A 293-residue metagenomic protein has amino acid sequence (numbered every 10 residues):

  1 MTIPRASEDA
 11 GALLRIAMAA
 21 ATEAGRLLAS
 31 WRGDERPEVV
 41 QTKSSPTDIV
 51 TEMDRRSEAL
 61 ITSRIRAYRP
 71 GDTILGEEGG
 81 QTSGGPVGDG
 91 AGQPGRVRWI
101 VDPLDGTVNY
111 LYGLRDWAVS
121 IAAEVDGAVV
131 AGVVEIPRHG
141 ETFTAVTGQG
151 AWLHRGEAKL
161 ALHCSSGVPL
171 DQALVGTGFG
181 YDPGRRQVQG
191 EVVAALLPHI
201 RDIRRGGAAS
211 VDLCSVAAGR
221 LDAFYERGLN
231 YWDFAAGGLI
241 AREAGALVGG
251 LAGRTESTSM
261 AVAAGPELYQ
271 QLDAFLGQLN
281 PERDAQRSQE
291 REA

Functional and structural regions predicted by a protein language model:
M1-L104, S288-A293: N-terminal subdomain of lithium-sensitive/metallo-dependent phosphomonoesterases centered on the IMPase/IPPase/PAP
L13, A67, L75, T82-E157 (+2 more regions): Active-site-adjacent structural elements in enzyme catalytic cores
A24, L28, D54, I65 (+7 more regions): Residue-level signal for inorganic ion chemistry
T73-G79, G245-M260: Acidic, metal-binding active-site segment of PIN/NYN-like and related structure-specific nucleases
A122-L213, E256, M260-A293: Acidic beta-strand-loop-alpha-helix segment within the catalytic core of divalent metal-dependent phosphate-processing
A218-A223, A246: Alpha-to-beta junction loops
W232: Acidic donor-binding loop at a coil-to-helix junction in glycosyltransferase catalytic cores that engages
A235-E243: A C-terminal functional module that forms or caps the active site or interfaces directly with catalytic machinery
